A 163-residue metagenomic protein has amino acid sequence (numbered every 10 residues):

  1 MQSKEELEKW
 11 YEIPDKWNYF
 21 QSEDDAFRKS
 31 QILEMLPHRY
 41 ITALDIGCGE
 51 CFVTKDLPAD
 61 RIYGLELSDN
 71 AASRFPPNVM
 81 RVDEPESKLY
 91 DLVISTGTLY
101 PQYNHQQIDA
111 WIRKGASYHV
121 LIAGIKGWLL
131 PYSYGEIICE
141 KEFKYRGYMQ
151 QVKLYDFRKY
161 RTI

Functional and structural regions predicted by a protein language model:
M1-M35: Conserved class I S-adenosyl-L-methionine
Y40-G49: Conserved class I S-adenosyl-L-methionine
E50-M80: Class I SAM-dependent methyltransferase SAM/SAH-binding core
I94: A conserved beta-strand element that flanks and buttresses the S-adenosyl-L-methionine
T98: Hydrophobic adenine-recognition pocket in adenosine-nucleotide-binding enzymes
P101-I112: A short, conserved alpha-helix within the catalytic core of class I
A116-G127: Conserved beta-strand signature within the Rossmann-like core of class I S-adenosyl-L-methionine
G127-E136, Q151-V152: Short alpha-helix
